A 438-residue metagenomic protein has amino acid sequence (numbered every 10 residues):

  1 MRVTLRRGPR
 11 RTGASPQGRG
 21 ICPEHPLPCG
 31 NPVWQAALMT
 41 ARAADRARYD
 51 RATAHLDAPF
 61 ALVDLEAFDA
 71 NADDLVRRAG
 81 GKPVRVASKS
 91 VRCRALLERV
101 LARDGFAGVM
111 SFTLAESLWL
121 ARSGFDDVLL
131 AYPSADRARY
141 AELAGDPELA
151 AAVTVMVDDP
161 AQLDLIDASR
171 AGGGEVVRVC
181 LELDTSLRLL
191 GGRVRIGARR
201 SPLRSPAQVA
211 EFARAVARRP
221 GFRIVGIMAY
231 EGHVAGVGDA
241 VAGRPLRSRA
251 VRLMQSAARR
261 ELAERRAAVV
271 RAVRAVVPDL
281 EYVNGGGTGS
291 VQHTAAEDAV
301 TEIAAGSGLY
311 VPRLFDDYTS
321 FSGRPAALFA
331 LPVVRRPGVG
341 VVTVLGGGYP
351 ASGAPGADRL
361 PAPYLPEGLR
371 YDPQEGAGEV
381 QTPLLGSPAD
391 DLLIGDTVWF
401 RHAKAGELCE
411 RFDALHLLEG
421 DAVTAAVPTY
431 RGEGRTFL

Functional and structural regions predicted by a protein language model:
M1-I21, P26: Compositionally biased, low-complexity flexible segments
C22-G145, E433-L438: A charged N-terminal "starter" segment
F60, P83, V91, L96-L97 (+16 more regions): Hydrophobic/basic alpha-helical segments enriched in Actinobacteria
F68, K89, L120, L181 (+5 more regions): Conserved, mostly hydrophobic/aromatic
A87-E231, G236: Active-site-proximal beta-alpha core segment in soluble small-molecule metabolic enzymes
T185-V311: Active-site loop/helix belt of alpha/beta enzymes
G243-R260, G289-P366: Active-site loop ensemble at the mouth of alpha/beta enzyme cores that anchors a bound cofactor
R336-L438: C-terminal accessory subdomain/extension
